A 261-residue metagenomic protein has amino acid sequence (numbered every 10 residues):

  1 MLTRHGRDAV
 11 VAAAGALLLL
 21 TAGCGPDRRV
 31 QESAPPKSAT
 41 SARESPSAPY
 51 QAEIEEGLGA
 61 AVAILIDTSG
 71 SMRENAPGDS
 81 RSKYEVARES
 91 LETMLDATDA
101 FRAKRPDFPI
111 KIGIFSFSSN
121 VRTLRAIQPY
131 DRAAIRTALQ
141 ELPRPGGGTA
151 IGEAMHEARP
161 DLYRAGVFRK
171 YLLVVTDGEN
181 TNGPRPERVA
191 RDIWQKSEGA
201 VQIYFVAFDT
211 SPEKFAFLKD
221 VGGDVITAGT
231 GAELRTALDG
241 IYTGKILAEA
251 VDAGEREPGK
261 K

Functional and structural regions predicted by a protein language model:
L2-A13: Bacterial N-terminal signal peptides that target proteins for export
A12-T21: Bacterial N-terminal signal peptides
C24-P77, P129, H156, P160 (+1 more regions): Acidic, polar low-complexity linker/tail segments
E55-R125, A154-M155, Y171-V175, T210: Von Willebrand factor
G70, E92-A103, S119, Q140-G147 (+4 more regions): Sec-exported extracytoplasmic/periplasmic mature domains
N75, A100-E141, I151, D161-A165 (+2 more regions): Short beta-strand-loop
L142-G148, G178-G240: VWA/integrin I-like adhesion module and closely mimicked acidic/polar interface patches used
V225-K261: C-terminal "exit" segments of structured domains
